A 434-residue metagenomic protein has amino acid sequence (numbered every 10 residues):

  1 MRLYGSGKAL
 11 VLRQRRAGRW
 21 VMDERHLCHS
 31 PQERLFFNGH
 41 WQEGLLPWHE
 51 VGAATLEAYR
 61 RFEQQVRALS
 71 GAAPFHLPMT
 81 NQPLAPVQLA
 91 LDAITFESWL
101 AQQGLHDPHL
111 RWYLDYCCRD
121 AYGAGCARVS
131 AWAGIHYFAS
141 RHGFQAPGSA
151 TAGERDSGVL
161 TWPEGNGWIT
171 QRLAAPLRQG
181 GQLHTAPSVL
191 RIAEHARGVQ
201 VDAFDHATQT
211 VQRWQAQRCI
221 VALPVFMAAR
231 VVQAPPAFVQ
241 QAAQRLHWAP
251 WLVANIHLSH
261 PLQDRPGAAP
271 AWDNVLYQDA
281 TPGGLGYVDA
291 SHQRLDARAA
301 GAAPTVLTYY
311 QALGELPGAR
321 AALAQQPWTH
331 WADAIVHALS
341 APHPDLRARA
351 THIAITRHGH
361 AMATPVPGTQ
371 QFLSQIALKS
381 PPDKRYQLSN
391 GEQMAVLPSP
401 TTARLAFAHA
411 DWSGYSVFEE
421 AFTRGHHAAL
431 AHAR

Functional and structural regions predicted by a protein language model:
M1, A93, E97-W99, Q103-L105 (+8 more regions): Conserved beta-strand->loop/alpha-helix structural units within folded catalytic cores of enzymes with alpha/beta
M1-L69: Dinucleotide-binding Rossmann-like beta1-alpha1 core, especially the glycine-rich loop that anchors the ADP
N38, G44-L45, G198, F204 (+2 more regions): Conserved flavin/dinucleotide-binding core of flavoenzymes
G71-S188, H195-G198, Q215: Active-site/ligand-binding neighborhood in enzyme catalytic cores
T80-L89, R155-P163, V239-H247, L316-W328 (+1 more regions): Active-site rim elements
A85-L91, T95-H109, Y113, C118 (+3 more regions): Rossmann-like dinucleotide-binding core of oxidoreductases
L160-I169, L223-V225, A249-P250, N255-H260 (+1 more regions): Glycine-rich, aromatic-lined ligand/substrate-binding cores of catalytic and carbohydrate-binding domains
P187-A271: Central helical "cap/lid" subdomain
